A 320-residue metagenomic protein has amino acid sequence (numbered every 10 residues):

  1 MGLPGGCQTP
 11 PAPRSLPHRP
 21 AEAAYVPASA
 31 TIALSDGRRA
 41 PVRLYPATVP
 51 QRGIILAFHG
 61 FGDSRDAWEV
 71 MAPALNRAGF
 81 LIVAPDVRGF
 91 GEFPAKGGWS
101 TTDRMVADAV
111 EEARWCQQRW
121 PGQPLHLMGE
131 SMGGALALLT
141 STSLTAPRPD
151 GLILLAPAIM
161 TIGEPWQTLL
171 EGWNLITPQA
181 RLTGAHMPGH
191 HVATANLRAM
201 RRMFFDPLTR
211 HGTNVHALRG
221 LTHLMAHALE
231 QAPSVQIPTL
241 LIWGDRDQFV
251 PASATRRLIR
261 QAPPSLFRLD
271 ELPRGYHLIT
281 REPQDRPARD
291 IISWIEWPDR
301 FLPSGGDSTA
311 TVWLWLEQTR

Functional and structural regions predicted by a protein language model:
G2-L34, R38-A47, G306, Q318-R320: An N-terminal hydrophobic leader/cap segment in hydrolases
F61-P73: The serine-hydrolase catalytic nucleophile loop
G62-R65, F90-W120, P124: Catalytic nucleophile-loop/oxyanion-hole region of alpha/beta-hydrolase and closely related hydrolase-like folds
A72-K96: Conserved alpha/beta-hydrolase
E130-H216: Alpha/beta-hydrolase-fold enzymes
V235, L241-W243, D247: Short beta-strand/loop motif that positions the catalytic acidic residue of the alpha/beta-hydrolase fold
I237, P251-R260: Short alpha-helix in the alpha/beta-hydrolase fold that links the catalytic acid
G275-D285: Catalytic histidine-centered segment of alpha/beta-hydrolase-like enzymes
